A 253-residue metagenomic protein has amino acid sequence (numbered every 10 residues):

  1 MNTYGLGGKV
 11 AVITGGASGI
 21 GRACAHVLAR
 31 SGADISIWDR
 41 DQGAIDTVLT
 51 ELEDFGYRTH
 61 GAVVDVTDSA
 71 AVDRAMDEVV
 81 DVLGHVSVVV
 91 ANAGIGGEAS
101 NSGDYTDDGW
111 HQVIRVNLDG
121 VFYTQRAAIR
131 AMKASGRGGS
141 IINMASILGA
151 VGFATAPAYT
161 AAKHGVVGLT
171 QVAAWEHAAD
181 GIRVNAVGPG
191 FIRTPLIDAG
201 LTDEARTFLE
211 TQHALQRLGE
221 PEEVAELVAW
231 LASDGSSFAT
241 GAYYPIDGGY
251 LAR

Functional and structural regions predicted by a protein language model:
M1-T3, G96-A99, V151, Q212 (+2 more regions): Short C-terminal tail/terminal secondary-structure segment of NAD(P)H-dependent dehydrogenase/reductase domains
Q42-G43, A62-A75, D107, P221-E223: The beta1-alpha1 cofactor-binding region of Rossmann-like NAD(H)/NADP(H)-dependent oxidoreductases
S100-S102, T106-I114, I197, L209: Substrate-binding pocket helix/loop in short-chain dehydrogenase/reductase
Q125, A162, T170: Active-site helix of classical SDR
R130, W175-A179, S237: Alpha-helical segment proximal to the catalytic Tyr-Lys
S146: Residue(s) in the substrate-gating loop at a strand-loop-helix junction that position the organic substrate next
A186, F208-G235, A239, I246-G248: C-terminal helical subdomain
